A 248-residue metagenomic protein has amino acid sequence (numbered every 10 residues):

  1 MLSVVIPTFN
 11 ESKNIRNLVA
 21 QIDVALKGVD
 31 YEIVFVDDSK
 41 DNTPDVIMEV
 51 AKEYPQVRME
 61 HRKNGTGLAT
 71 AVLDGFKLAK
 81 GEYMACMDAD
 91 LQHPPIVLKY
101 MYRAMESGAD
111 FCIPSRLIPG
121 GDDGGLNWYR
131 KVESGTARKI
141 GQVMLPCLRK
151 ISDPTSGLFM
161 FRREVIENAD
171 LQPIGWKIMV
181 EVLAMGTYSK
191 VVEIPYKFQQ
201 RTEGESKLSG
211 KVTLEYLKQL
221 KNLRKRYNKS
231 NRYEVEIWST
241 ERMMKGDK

Functional and structural regions predicted by a protein language model:
M1, M144-R149, L171-K248: Hydrophobic helical membrane-anchoring modules
M1-S3, E32: Cell-envelope/extracellular polymer assembly enzymes that use nucleotide-activated donors
E11-A25: Short, well-formed alpha-helical segments that are part of the catalytic scaffolds of diverse glycosyltransferases
E11-N14, S39, P94: Donor nucleotide-sugar binding loop of glycosyltransferases
V29-K40, E60-R62: Short beta-strand/loop segment that forms part of the nucleotide-sugar
D37-V46, L91: A conserved acidic beta->alpha catalytic loop
E60-L78, Y83, P95-W176, R201-K211: Acceptor/aglycone-binding surface of glycosyltransferases and processive sugar-polymer synthases
